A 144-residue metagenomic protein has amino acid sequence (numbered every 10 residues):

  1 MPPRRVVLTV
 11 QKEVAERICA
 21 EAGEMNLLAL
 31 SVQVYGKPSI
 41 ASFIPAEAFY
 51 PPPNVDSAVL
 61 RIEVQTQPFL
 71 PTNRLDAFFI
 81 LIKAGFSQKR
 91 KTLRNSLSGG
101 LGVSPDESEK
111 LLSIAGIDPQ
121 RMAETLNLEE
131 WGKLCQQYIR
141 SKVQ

Functional and structural regions predicted by a protein language model:
M1-R121, K133-Q144: Class I S-adenosyl-L-methionine
E130: Ca2+-coordinating acidic residues in Ca2+-binding motifs
